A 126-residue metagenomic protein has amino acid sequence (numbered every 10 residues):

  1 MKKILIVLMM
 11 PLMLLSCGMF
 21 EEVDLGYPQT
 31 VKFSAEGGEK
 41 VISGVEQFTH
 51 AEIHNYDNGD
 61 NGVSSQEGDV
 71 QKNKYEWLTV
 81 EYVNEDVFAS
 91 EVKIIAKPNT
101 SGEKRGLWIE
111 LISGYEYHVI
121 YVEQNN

Functional and structural regions predicted by a protein language model:
K2-L8: Sec-dependent signal peptide recognition, specifically the positively charged N-region followed immediately by
M13-S16: C-terminal motif of bacterial Sec signal peptides marking the signal peptidase cleavage site
G18-E21: Bacterial signal peptide processing site
Y27-V45: Post-signal peptide N-terminal segment of mature Sec-exported envelope proteins
G44-K93: Surface-exposed binding patches on compact interaction domains or structured appendages
S90-R105: Extracellular/luminal low-complexity segments enriched in Ser/Thr/Pro
S101-Y115: A short beta-strand micro-motif common to beta-rich folds, especially ectodomain repeats
Y115-N126: C-terminal edge beta-strand
